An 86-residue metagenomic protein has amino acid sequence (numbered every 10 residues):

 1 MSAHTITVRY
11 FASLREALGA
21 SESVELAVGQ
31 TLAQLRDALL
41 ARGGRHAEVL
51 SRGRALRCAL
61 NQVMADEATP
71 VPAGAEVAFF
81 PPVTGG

Functional and structural regions predicted by a protein language model:
M1-G85: Ubiquitin-like/PB1-type beta-grasp interaction modules and other compact soluble beta-rich domains
